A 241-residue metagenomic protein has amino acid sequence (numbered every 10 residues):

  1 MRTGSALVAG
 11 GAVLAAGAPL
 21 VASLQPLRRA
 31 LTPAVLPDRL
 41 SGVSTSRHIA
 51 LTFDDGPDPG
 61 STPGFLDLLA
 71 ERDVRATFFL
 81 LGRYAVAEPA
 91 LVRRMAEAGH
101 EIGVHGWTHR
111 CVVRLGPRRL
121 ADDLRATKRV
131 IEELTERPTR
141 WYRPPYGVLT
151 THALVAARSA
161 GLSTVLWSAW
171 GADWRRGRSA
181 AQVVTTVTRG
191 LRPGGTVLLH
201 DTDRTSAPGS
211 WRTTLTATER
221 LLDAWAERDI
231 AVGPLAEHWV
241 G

Functional and structural regions predicted by a protein language model:
M1-L40: N-terminal membrane-anchoring alpha-helices
P26-V113, R119, D123, V130 (+1 more regions): Active-site beta->alpha N-cap acidic-glycine motif
L31-S44, V86, P208-G241: C-terminal domain-boundary segment and adjacent tail
D54, L69, F78, I102 (+4 more regions): Divalent metal-coordination and catalytic microenvironments
R93, L120-L124, R178-T185, W211-T218: Charged helix-capping and loop-helix junction motifs
R110-L115, D173-R175, R204-P208: A short acidic, helix-capping loop that chelates divalent metal ions and anchors anionic groups
R114-L149, A153-A156: Hydrophobic, well-structured mid-protein blocks that either form specific transmembrane helices
V148, L154-L191, D229-G241: His/Asp/Glu-enriched short active-site or ligand-binding loop at hydrolase and phosphoryl-transfer sites
